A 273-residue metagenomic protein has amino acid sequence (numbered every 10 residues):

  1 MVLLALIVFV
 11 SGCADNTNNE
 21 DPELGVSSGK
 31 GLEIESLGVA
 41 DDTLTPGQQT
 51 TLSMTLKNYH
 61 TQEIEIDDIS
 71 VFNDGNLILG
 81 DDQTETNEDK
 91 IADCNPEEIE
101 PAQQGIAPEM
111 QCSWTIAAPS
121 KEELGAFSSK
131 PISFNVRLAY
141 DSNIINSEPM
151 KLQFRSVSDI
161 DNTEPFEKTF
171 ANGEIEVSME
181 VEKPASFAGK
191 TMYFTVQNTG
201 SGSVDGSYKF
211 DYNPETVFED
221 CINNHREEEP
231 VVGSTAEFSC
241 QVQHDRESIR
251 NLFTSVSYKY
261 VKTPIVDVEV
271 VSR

Functional and structural regions predicted by a protein language model:
M1-P22, M54: Secretory targeting signatures
D15-G47, E148-M192, S272: Low-complexity, acidic Ser/Thr/Pro/Gly-rich terminal tails and inter-domain linkers that flank the onset of structured
P46-T61, W114-S120, I175-G202: Short beta-strand elements of extracellular/lumenal beta-sandwich folds
T61-I78, S201-V217: Short acidic, flexible loop segments centered on an aromatic residue
Q103-S120, V231-C240: Aromatic sugar-binding surface patches on proteins that engage polysaccharides or sugar-phosphate polymers
A118-S133, D245-N251: Short glycine/proline/serine/threonine-rich loop/turn segments at secondary-structure transition edges
Y140-I145, Y258-I265: Short acidic/polar inter-strand loop motif in beta-rich domains
M179-F253: Intrinsically disordered, low-complexity segments enriched in Gly and acidic/Ser/Thr residues that form flexible
